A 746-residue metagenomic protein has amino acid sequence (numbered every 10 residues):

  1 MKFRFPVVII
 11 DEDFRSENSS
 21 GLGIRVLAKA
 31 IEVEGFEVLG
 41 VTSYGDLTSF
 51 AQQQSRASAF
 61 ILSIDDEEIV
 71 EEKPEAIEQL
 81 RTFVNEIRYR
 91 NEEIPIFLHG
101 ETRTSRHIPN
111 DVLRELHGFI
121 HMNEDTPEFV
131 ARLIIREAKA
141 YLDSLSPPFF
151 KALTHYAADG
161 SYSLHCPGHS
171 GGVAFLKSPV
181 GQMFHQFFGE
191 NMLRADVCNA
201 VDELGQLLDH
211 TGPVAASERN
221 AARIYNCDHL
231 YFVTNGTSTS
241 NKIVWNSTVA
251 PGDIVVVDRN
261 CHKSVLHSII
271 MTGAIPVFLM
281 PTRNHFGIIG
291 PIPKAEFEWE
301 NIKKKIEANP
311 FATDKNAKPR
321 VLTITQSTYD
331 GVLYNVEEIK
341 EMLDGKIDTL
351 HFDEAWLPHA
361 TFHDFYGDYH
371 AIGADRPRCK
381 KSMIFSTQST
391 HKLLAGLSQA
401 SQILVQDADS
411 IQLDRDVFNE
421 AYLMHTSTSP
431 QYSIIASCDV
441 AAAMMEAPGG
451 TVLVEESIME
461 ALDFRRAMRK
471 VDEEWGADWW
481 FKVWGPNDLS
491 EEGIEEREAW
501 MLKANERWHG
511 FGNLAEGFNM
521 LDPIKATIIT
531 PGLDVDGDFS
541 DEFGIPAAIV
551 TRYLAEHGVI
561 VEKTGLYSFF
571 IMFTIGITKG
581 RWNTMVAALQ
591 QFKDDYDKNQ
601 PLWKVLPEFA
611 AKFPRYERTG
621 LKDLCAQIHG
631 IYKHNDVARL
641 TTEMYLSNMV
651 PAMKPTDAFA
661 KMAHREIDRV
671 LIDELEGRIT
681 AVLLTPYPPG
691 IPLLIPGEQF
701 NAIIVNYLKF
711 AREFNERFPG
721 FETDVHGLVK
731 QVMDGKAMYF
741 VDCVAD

Functional and structural regions predicted by a protein language model:
M1-V7, S55, C227-D228, G252 (+1 more regions): A short, charged/proline- and glycine-enriched loop that marks the coil->beta-strand transition at the N-terminal
F3-I31, L39-G40, F60, I269: Conserved acidic segment of CheY-like receiver
D13-L22, S63-A76, T102-S105, T328-G331: Short acidic, S/G/P-rich loop/turn micro-motifs used as interaction or catalytic elements
E32, D46, A51-A59, V70-R81 (+5 more regions): Non-catalytic terminal extensions of PLP-dependent enzymes
V41-Y44, T48-Q53, N85, P109 (+3 more regions): Conserved PLP-enzyme active-site core in the AAT-like
R56-A59, R114-I120, E128, D228 (+4 more regions): Conserved acidic residues
L98-H99: Hydrophobic/aromatic residues positioned on beta-strands within the core alpha/beta folds
E190-T239, V741: Conserved N-terminal alpha-helix of the aminotransferase class I/II PLP-enzyme fold
